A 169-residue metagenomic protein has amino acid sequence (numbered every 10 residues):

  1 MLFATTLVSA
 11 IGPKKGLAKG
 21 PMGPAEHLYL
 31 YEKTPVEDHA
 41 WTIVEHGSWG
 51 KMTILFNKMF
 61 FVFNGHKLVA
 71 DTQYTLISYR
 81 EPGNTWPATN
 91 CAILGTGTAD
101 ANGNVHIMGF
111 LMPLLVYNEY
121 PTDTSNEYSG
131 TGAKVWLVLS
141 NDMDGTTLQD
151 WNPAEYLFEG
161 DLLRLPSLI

Functional and structural regions predicted by a protein language model:
M1-K14: Secretory targeting signatures
P13-I169: N-terminal leader/targeting pre-sequences
